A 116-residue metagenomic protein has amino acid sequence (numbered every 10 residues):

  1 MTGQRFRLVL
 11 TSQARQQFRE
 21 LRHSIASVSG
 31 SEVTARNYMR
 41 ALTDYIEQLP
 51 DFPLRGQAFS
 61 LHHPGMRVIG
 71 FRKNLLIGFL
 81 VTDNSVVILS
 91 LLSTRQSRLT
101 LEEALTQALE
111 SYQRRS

Functional and structural regions predicted by a protein language model:
M1-M39: Arg/Lys-rich, positively charged N-terminal/basic patches that mediate binding to nucleic acids
D44, Q48-V87: Basic/aromatic recognition patch in beta-strand/loop cores that engages polyanionic ligands
N74-L76, L80-S116: Enriched for short, Lys/Arg-rich terminal
